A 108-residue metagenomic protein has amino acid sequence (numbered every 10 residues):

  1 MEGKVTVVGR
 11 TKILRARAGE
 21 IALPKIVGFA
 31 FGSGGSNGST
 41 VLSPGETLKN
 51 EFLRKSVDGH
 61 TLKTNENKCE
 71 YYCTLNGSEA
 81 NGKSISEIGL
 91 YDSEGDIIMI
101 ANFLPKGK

Functional and structural regions predicted by a protein language model:
M1-I85, S93-K108: Small cysteine-rich, disulfide-bonded extracellular modules of the LU/uPAR three-finger superfamily and closely related
